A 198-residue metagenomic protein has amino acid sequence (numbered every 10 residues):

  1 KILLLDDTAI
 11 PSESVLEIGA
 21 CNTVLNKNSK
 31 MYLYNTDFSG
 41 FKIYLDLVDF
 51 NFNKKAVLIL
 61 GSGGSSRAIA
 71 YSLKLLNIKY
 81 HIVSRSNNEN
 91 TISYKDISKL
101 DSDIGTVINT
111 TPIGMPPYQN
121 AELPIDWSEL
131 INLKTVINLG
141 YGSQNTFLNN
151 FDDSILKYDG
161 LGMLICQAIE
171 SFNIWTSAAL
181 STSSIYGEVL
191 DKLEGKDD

Functional and structural regions predicted by a protein language model:
K1-D46, S143, F147-K157: Phosphate/diphosphate ligand-binding glycine-rich loop within oxidoreductases
T8, N88-K99, F151-Y158: Active-site regions of enzymes building and remodeling cell-envelope glycoconjugates
T23-N26, N132-E188: Rossmann-fold NAD(P)-binding glycine/threonine-rich loop
N35, L45-D46, F50, K54-K74 (+1 more regions): Glycine-rich adenosine-cofactor-binding loop
L75-S93: NAD(P)-binding Rossmann-fold cofactor-contacting core
Y94-G105, P124-E129: Short amphipathic alpha-helix with an adjacent loop that forms part of the alpha/beta core around
N109-I113, G140-Y141: Short glycine-/small-residue-rich Rossmann-like dinucleotide-binding loops
P116-V136, T146: Rossmann-fold NAD(P) dinucleotide-binding segment
